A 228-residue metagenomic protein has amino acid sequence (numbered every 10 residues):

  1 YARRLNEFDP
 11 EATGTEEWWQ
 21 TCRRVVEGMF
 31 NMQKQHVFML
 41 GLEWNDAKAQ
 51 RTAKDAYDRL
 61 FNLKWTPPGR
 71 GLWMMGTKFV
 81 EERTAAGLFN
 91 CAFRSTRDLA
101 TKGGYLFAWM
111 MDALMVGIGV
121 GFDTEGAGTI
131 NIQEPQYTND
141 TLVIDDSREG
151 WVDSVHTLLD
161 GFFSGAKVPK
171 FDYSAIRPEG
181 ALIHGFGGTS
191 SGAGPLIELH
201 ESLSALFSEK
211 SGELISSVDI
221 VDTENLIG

Functional and structural regions predicted by a protein language model:
Y1-G228: Extended catalytic cores of very large enzyme megasubunits
